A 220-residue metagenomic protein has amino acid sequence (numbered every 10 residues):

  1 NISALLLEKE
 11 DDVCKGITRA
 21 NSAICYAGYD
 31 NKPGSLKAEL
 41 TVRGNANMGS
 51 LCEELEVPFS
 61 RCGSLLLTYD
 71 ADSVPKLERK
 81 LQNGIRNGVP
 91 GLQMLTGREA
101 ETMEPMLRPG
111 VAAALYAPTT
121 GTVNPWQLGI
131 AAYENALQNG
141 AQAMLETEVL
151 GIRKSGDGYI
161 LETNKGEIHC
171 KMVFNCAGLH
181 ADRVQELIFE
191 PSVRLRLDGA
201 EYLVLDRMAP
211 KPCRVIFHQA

Functional and structural regions predicted by a protein language model:
I2-R19: Glycine-rich FAD pyrophosphate-binding loop
S3, E56, C170-K171: Local beta-strand N-terminus motif with an aromatic residue
A4, G91-L92, V173: Hydrophobic anchor at the start of a short beta-strand that flanks the dinucleotide cofactor-binding loop
G16-I24, L107: Short, flexible, mixed-charge acidic loops at enzyme active sites
A23-M103: Dinucleotide-binding Rossmann-like beta1-alpha1 core, especially the glycine-rich loop that anchors the ADP
Q93-T96, A143-L145, N175: General beta-strand structural signal in soluble alpha/beta enzymes
L115-M172, H180: Helical element adjacent to the flavin cofactor pocket in flavoenzyme catalytic cores
I152-A220: Flavin-dependent oxidoreductases
